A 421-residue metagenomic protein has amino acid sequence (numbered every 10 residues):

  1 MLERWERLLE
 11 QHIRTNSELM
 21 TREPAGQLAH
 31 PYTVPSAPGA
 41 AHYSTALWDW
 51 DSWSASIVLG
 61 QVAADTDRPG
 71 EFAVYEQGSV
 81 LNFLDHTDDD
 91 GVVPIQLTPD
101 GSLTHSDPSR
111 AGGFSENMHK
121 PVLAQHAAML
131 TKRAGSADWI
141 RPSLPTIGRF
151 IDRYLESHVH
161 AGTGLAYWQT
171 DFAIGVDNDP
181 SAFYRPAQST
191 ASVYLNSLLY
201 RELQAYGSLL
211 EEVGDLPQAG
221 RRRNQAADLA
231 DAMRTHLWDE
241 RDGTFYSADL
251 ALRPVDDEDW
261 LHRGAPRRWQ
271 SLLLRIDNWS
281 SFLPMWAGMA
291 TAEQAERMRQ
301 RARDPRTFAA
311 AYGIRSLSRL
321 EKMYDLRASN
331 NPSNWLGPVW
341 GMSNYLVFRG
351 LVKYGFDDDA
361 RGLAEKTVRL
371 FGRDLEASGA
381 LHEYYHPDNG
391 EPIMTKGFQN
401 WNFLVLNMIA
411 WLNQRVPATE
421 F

Functional and structural regions predicted by a protein language model:
M1-T45, A137-W139, G148-R153, L210-E212 (+3 more regions): Acidic/polar, glycine-enriched structural segments that form the non-catalytic walls/loops of the carbohydrate-binding
L2-T15, E71, G78-V92, T131-V193 (+5 more regions): Active-site acid/base region of carbohydrate-active enzymes
E3-L8, M20-A25, P94, E156-Y167 (+3 more regions): Catalytic cores of carbohydrate-active enzymes
A25-T45, P94-M118, T163-Q188, D242-S280 (+2 more regions): Carbohydrate-binding/catalytic loop surfaces
A37-P38, L123, L144, A182 (+2 more regions): Short hydrophobic/aromatic segments of transmembrane alpha-helices and their interfaces
T45-V80, L84-T170, V193-N196, Y200 (+4 more regions): Aromatic-rich carbohydrate-recognition surfaces in CAZymes
Q77-V80, E212, Q218-R222, M298-R299 (+3 more regions): Composition- and surface-driven signal marking solvent-exposed, interaction-prone regions in large proteins
F183-T190, S197, P254-F308, N334 (+2 more regions): Aromatic (Trp/Tyr) and acidic
